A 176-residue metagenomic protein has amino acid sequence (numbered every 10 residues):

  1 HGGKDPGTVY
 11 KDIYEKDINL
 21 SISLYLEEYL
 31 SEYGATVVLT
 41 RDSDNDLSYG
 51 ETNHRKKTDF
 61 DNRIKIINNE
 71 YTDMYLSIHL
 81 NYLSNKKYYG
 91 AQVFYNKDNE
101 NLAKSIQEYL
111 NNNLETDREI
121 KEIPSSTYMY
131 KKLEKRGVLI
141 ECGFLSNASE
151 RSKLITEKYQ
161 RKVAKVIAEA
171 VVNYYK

Functional and structural regions predicted by a protein language model:
H1-I64: Active-site histidine-acidic residue metal-binding/catalytic motifs, centered on HxH/HExxH-like signatures
D5-I13, N81-S105: A short, glycine/acidic-enriched catalytic loop
I13-S21, K57-D61, K97-N101, L154-K165: Soluble non-cytosolic domains of exported or imported proteins
T36-R41, M74-I78, Q92-Y95, E119 (+1 more regions): Structural recognition of the beta-strand scaffold that forms the well-ordered cores of secreted hydrolase catalytic
K57-D73, Y95-K97, S126-L133: Mature extracellular/periplasmic domains of secretome proteins
E70, S77, K121-K176: Active-site-adjacent mobile loop/cap segments within catalytic or ligand-binding domains
K97-P124: Active-site-adjacent substrate-binding region of metalloamidase/peptidase-like peptide-processing proteins
